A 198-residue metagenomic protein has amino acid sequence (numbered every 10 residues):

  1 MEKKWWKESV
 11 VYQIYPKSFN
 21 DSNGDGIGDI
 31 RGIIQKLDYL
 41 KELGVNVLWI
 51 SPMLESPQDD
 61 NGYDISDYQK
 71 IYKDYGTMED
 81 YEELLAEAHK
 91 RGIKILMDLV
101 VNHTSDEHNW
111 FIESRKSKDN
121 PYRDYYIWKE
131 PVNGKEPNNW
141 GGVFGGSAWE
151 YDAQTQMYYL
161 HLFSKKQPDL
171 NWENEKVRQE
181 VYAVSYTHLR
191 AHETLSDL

Functional and structural regions predicted by a protein language model:
E2-Y182, Y186: Acidic/aromatic-lined carbohydrate-recognition and catalytic surfaces of CAZymes acting on diverse glycans
T187-T194: Conserved small/polar residues in nucleotide/adenosyl-binding loops
